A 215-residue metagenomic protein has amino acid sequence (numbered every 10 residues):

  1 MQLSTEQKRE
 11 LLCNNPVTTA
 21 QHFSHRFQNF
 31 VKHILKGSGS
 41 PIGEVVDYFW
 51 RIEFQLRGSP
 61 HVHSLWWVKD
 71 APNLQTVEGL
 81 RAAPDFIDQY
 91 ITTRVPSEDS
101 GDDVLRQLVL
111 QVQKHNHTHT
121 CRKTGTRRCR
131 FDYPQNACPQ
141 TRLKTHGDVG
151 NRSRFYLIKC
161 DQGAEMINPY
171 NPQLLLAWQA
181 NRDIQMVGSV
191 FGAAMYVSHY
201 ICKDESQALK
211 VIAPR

Functional and structural regions predicted by a protein language model:
M1-V62, W66-R215: Intrinsic low-complexity, intrinsically disordered terminal tails and linker regions enriched in charged/polar residues
